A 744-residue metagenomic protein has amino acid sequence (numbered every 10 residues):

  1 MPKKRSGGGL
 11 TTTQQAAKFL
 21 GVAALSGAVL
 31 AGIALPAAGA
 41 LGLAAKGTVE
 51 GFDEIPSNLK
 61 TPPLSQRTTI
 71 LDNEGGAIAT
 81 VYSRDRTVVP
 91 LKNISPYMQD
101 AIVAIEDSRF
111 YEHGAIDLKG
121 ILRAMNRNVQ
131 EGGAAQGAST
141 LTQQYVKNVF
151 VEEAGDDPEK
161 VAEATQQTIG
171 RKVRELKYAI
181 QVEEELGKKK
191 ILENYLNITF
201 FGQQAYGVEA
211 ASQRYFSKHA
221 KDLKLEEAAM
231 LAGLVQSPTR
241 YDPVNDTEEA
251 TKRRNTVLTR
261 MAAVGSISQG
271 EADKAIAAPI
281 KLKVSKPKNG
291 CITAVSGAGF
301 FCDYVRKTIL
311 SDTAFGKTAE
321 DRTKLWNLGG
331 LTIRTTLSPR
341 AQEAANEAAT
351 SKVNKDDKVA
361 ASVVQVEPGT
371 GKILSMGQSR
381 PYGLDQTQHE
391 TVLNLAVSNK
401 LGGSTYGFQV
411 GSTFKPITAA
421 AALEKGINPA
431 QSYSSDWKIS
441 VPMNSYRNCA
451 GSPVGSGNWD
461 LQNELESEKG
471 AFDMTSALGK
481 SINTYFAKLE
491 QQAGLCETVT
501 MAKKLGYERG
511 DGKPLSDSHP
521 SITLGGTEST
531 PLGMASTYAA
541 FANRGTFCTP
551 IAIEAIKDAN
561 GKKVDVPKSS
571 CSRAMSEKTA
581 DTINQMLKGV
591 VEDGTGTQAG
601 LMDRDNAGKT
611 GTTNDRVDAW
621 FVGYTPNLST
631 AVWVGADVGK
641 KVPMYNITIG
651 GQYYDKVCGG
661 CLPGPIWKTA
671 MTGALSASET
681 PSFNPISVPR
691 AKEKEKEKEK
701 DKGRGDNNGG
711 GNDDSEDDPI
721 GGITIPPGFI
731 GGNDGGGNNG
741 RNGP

Functional and structural regions predicted by a protein language model:
M1-T69: N-terminal type II signal-anchor transmembrane helix that functions as the membrane-insertion/stop-transfer segment
G51, S57-R67, D72, Q136-Q144 (+7 more regions): Extracytoplasmic/periplasmic proteins that interact with beta-lactams or build/remodel peptidoglycan
L64-S266, G479-S481, E490-G494, Y507-E508: Peptidoglycan glycan-strand catalytic modules in the bacterial/periplasmic cell-wall system
I78-T87, A210-R214, T239-P243, A278 (+7 more regions): Short pre-catalytic segments that frame enzyme active sites
A104-D117, E131-G137, V182-K188, F200-A205 (+12 more regions): Bacterial peptidoglycan biogenesis and beta-lactam-recognition machinery
A115-G133, Q143, D273-A294, S435-P442 (+1 more regions): Acidic helix-start/capping segments at beta-turn-to-alpha-helix junctions
T335-K355, V363, M376-Q378, L384-Q409 (+4 more regions): A penicillin-recognizing enzyme superfamily signal
P685-P744: Proline/serine/threonine-rich low-complexity "mucin-like" segments in extracytoplasmic/periplasmic regions that act as
